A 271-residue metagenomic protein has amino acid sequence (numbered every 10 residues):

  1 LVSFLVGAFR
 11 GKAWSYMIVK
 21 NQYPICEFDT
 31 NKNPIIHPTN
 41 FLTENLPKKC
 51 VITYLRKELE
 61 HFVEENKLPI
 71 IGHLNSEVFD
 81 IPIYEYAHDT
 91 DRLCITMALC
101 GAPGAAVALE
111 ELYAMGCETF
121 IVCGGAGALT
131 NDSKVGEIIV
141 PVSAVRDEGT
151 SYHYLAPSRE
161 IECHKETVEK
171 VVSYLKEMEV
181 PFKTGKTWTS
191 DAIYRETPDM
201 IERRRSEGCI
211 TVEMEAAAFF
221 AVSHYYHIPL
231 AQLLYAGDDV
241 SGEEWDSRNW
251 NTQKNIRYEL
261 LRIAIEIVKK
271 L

Functional and structural regions predicted by a protein language model:
L1-M17: N-terminal amphipathic/basic-hydrophobic helices that include classical n-h-c signal peptides and signal-anchor
W14-K170: Metabolite-binding pocket within alpha/beta catalytic cores that recognizes anionic/polar moieties
E118-T119, I210, P229: Short acidic/polar active-site loop segments enriched in Thr and Asp
I161-S206: Active-site rim beta-loop-alpha module in soluble metabolic enzymes
K170-M178, V222, I263-L271: Generic non-transmembrane alpha-helical segments
A217-T252: Zn-dependent metallopeptidase/amidohydrolase metal-coordination segment
V240-L271: His/Asp/Glu-rich mid-to-C-terminal helical/loop segments that flank catalytic regions of hydrolases
